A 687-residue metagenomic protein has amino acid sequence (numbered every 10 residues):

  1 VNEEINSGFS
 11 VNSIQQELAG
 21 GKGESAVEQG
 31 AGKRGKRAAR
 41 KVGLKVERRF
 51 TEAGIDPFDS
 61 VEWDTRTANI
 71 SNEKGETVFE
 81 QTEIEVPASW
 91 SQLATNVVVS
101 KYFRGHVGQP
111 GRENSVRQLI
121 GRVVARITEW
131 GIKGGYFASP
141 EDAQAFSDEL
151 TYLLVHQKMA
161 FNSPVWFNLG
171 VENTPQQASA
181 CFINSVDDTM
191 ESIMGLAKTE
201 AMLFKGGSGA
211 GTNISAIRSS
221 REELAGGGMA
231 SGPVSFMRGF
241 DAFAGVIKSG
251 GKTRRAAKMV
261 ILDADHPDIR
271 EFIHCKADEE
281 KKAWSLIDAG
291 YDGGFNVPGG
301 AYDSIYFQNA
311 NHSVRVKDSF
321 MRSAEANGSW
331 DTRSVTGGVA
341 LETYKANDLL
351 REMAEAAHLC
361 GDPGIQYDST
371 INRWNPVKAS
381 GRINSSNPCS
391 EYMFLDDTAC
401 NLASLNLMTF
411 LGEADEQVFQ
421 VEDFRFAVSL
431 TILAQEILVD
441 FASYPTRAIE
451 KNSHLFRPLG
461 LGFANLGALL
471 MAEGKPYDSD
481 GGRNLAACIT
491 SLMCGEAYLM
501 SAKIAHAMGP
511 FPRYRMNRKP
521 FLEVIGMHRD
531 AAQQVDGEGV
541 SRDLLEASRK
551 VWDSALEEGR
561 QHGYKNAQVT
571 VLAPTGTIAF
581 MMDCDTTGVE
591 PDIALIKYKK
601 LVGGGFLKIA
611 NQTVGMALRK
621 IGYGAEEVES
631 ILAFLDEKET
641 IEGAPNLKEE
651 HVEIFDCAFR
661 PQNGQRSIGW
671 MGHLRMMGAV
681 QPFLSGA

Functional and structural regions predicted by a protein language model:
V1-A687: Extended catalytic cores of very large enzyme megasubunits
